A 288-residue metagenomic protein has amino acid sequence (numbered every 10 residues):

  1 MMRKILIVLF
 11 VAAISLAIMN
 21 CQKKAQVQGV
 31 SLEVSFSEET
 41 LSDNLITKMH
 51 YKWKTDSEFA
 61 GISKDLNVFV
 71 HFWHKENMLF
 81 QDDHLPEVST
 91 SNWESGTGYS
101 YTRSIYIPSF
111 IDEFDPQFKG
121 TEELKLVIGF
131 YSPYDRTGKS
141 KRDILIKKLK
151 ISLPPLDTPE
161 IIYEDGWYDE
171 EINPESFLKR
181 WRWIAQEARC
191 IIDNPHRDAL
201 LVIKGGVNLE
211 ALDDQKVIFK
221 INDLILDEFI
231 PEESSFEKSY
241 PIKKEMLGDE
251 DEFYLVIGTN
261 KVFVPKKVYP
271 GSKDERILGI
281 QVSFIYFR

Functional and structural regions predicted by a protein language model:
M1-I5: Positively charged n-region of N-terminal signal peptides that target proteins for export
I7-V8, I242: General helical structural elements
V8-A17: Bacterial N-terminal signal peptides
C21-R288: C-terminal luminal/periplasmic domains and tails of membrane-associated envelope-modifying transferases
